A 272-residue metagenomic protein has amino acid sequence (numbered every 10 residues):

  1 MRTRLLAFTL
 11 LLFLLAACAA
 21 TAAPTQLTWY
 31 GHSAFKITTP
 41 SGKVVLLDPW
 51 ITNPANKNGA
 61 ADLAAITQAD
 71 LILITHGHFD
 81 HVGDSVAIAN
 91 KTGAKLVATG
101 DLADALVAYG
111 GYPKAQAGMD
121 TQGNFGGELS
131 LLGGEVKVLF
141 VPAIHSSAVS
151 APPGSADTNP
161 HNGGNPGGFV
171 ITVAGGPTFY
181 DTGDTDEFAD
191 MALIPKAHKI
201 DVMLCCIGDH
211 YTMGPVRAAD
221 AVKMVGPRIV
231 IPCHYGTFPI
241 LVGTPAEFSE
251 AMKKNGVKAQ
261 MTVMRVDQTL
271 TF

Functional and structural regions predicted by a protein language model:
M1-F8: Bacterial N-terminal signal peptides that target proteins for export
F13-V44, I51-N53, L139, I144 (+1 more regions): Zn-dependent metallo-beta-lactamase
A22-T25, T39-V45, E128-V138, T172-F179 (+1 more regions): Beta-strand-turn-beta hairpins that frame and shape the catalytic cleft of phosphate-ester-processing enzymes
Y30, T39-F79, G83-A87, A98 (+4 more regions): Pre-active-site segment of Zn-dependent metallo-hydrolases
L47-P49, A69-G77, V97-G100, F179-G183 (+3 more regions): Active-site neighborhood of phospho(di)ester-bond hydrolases with catalytic His/Asp-centered motifs
N53-P54, F79-G83, A103-L106, G127-L129 (+5 more regions): Active-site environment of divalent metal-dependent phosphoester hydrolases
L96, V107-L132, A219, K223-F272: Binuclear metal-ion centers of metallo-dependent hydrolases, dominated by the metallo-beta-lactamase
V149-M224: Active-site-proximal loop/helix segments of hydrolase catalytic cores
